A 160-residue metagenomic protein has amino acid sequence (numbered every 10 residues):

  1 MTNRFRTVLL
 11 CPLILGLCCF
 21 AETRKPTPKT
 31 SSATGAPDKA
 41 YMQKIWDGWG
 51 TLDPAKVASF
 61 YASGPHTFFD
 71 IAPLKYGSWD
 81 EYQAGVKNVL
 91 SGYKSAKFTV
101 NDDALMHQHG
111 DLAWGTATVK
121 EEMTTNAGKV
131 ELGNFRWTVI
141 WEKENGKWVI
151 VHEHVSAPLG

Functional and structural regions predicted by a protein language model:
M1-L9: Bacterial N-terminal signal peptides that target proteins for export
V8-C18: Bacterial N-terminal signal peptides
C18-S31: Bacterial Sec-dependent signal peptides at the C-terminal "C-region" and cleavage site
R24, N134-L159: Short beta-strand edge/turn micro-motifs at domain boundaries
G35-A36, D47, P54-H109, E131-G133: A solvent-exposed, acidic/Ser-Thr-rich amphipathic alpha-helical stretch
G92-K94, E121-E131, L159: Short, cysteine-centered beta-strand-loop-beta hairpins and adjacent loop/turn segments enriched in charged/polar
F98-N101, T116-T118, L132-W137, V151: Short, surface-exposed coil-to-beta transition loops
G110-E121: A short hydrophobic beta-strand element
